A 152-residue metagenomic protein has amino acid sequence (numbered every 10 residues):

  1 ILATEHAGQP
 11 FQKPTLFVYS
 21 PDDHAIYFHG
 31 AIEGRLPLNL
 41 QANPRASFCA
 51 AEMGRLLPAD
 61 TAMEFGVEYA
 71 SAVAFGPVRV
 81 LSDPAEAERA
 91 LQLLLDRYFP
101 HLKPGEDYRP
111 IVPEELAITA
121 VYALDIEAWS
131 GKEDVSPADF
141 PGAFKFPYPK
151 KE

Functional and structural regions predicted by a protein language model:
I1-A7, L36, D60-A62, V78-D83 (+1 more regions): Short helix-to-loop capping/linker segments positioned immediately adjacent to catalytic or ligand/cofactor-binding
I1-I32, F48, E64: Short beta-strand segments
T4-H6, G30, A50-E52, V78 (+1 more regions): Short, structured patches in soluble enzyme cores that scaffold and shape functional sites
Q9-F11, A70, I118: Residue-level preference for beta-strand/loop junctions
F17, A74-V78, A120, I126: A structural signal for short, well-ordered beta-strand segments
I26-H29, F48, A72-A74, Y122-A123 (+1 more regions): Short hydrophobic-aromatic micro-motifs
I32-Q92: Short, structured beta-strand-loop surface elements
S82-E152: C-terminal edge-of-domain segments
